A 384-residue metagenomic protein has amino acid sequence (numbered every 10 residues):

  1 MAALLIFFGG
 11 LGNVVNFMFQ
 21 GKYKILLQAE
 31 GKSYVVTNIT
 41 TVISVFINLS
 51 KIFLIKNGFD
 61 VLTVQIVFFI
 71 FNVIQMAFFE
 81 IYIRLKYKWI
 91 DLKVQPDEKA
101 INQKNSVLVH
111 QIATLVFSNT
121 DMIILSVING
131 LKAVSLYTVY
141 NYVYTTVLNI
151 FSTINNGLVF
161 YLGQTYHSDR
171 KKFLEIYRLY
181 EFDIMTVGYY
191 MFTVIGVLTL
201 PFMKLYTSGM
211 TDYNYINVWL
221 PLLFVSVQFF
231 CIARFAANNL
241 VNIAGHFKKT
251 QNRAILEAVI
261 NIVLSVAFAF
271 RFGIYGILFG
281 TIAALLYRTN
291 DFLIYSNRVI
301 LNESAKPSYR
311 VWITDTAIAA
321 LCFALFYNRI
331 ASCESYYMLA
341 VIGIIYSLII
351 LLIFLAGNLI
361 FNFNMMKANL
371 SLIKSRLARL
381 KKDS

Functional and structural regions predicted by a protein language model:
M1-G9, L198-F229: Interfacial segments at transmembrane-helix termini and the short loops linking adjacent helices
A2, V61-V64, K99-V107, L125-T145 (+3 more regions): Interfacial/gating helices of multi-pass transporter permease domains
A3, I101, R170-L198, N214-P221 (+2 more regions): Interfacial transmembrane-helix starts/ends
L5-Q28, V36-K51, V64-E80, H110 (+9 more regions): Short runs within selected transmembrane alpha-helices of multi-pass transporters and secretion channels
F53-G58, L115-T146, Y161-T165, L200-D212 (+2 more regions): Helix-terminus/linker motif at the lipid-water interface of multi-pass membrane proteins
V61-Q65, A77-N119, I123, Y161-E175 (+2 more regions): Interhelical loop/hinge segments that connect adjacent transmembrane helices in multipass membrane
Y144-E181, A237-I243: Helix-loop junctions and terminal segments of transmembrane helices in multi-pass membrane transport/translocation
F326-S384: Membrane-proximal transmembrane or re-entrant/amphipathic helices at the cytosolic face
